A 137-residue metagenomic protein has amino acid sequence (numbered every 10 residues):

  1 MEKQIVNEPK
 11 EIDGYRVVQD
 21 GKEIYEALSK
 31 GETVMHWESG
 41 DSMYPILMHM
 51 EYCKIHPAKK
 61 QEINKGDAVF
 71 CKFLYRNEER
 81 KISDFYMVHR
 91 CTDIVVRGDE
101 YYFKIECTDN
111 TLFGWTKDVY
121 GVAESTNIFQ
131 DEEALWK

Functional and structural regions predicted by a protein language model:
M1-K137: Extended hydrophobic leader/signal-anchor segments used for secretion and membrane insertion
